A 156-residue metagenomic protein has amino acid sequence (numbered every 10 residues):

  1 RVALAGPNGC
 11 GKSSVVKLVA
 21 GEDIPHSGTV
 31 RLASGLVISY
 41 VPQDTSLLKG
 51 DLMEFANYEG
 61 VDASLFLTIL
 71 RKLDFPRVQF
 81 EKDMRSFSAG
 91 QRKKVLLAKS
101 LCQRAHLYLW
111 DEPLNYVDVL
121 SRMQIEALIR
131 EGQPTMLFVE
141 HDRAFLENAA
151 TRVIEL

Functional and structural regions predicted by a protein language model:
R1-L156: ABC ATP-binding cassette signature C-motif
